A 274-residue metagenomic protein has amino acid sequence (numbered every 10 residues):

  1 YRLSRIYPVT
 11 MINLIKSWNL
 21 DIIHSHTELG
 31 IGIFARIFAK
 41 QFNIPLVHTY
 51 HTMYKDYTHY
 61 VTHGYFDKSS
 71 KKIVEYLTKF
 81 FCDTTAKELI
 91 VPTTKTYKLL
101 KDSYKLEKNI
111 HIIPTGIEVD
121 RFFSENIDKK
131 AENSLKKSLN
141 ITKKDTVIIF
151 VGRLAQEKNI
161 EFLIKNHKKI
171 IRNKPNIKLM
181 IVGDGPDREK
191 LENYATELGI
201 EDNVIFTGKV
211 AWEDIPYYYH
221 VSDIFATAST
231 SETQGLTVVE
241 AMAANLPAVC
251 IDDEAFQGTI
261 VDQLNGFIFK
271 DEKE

Functional and structural regions predicted by a protein language model:
I15, K209-V210, Y217-S222: Short alpha-helical donor nucleotide-sugar binding micro-motif in glycosyltransferases
Q41, S69-L89: Membrane-proximal helix-turn-helix segments that form the acceptor-binding/catalytic region of lipid-linked
K95, G116: Carbohydrate-associated surface elements
T142-K158, I164-H167: Conserved donor-binding/catalytic core segment of Leloir-type glycosyltransferases
K190-V210: Nucleotide-activated donor-binding/catalytic signature segment of Leloir-type glycosyltransferases, i.e., the conserved
T230: Aromatic "clamp/platform" in nucleotide-sugar-dependent glycosyltransferases that forms part of the donor/acceptor
P247-C250, I260: Short hydrophobic beta-strand element within catalytic cores of glycosyltransferases and related nucleotide-activated
Q257-E274: Change "using UDP/GDP/dTDP sugars" to "using nucleotide sugars
